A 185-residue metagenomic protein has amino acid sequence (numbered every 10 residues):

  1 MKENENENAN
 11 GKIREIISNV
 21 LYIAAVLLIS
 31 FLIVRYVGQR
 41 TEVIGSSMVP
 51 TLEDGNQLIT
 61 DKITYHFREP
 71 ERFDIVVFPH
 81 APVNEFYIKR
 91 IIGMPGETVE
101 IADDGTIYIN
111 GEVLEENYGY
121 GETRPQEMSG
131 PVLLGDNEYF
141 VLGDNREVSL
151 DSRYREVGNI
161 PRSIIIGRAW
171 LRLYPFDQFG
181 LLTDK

Functional and structural regions predicted by a protein language model:
M1-F86, I160-I164, R168-K185: Protein maturation boundaries and topogenic segments
T51, E69, I92, E100-I101 (+2 more regions): Extracellular/periplasmic catalytic domains that process cell-envelope and extracellular macromolecules
N56, E71-I75, E97, E138 (+1 more regions): Structural motif
I63, A81, D104, E112 (+1 more regions): Short, surface-exposed secondary-structure boundary micro-motifs
F86-E112: Mid-length scaffold segments of soluble, non-membrane domains
I109-Q126: PP2C/PPM family metal-dependent serine/threonine protein phosphatase catalytic domain, recognizing the conserved
M128, L133-K185: Beta-strand-rich cores of mature extracytoplasmic or soluble domains
